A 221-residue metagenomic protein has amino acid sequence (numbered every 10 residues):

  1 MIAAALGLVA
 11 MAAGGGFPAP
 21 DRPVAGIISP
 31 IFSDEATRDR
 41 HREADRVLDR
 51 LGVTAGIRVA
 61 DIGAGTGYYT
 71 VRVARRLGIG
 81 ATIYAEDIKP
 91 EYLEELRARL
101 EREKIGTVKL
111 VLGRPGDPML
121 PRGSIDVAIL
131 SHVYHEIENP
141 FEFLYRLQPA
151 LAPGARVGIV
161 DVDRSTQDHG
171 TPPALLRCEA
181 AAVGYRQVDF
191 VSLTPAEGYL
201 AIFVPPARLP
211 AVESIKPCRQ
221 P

Functional and structural regions predicted by a protein language model:
A13-A60, Y68, A98, L130: Class I SAM-dependent transferase core
R58, T82, G154-R156: Short glycine-centered segments of the SAM/dcSAM-binding site in methyltransferase folds
A60-P118: Class I SAM-dependent methyltransferase SAM/SAH-binding core
A74-R75, F141-R156: A short glycine-rich, Lys/Arg-flanked "PGG" loop and its adjoining helix->strand segment in the class I
P118-A128: A short acidic, Gly/Pro-enriched loop at the edge of an enzyme's catalytic core that lines a small-molecule cofactor
D126-P140: A short SAM/SAH-binding and catalytic strip from SAM-dependent methyltransferases
R156-E179: Conserved class I S-adenosyl-L-methionine
S192-P221: Core SAM-dependent methyltransferase catalytic element
